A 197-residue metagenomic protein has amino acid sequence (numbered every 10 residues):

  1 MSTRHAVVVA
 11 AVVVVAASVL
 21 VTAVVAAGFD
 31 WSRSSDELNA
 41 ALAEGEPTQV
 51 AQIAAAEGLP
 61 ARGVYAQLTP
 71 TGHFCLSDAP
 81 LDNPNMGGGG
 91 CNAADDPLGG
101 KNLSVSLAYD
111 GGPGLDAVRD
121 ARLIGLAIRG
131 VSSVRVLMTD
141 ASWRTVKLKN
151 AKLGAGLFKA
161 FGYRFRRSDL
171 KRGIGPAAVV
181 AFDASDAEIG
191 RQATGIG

Functional and structural regions predicted by a protein language model:
M1-V15: N-terminal export and membrane-targeting signals
V14-L20, V24: Hydrophobic core
V24-G111, A177, E188-G197: Extracytoplasmic low-complexity, Pro/Thr/Ser/Ala/Gly-rich segments that lie immediately after a secretion/anchoring
V64-A66, I124-A127, R166-R172: Short linear motifs in intrinsically disordered
L115-R122: Short coil/turn motif common to extracellular beta-sandwich-like domains
V118, S133-G197: Ser/Thr-rich low-complexity repeats and stalk/linker segments
A127-S133: Short proline/glycine-enriched turn/loop motifs at strand-loop junctions of beta-rich domains
